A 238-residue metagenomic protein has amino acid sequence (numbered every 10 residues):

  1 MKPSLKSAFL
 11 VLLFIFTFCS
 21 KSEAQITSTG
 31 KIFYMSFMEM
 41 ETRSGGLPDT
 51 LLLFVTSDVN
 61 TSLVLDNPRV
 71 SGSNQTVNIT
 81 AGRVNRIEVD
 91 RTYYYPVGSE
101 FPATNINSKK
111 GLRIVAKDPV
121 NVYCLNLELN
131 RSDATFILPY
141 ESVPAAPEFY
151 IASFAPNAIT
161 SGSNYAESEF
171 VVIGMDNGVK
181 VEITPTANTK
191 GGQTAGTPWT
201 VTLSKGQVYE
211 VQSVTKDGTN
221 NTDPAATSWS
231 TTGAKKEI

Functional and structural regions predicted by a protein language model:
M1-S28: Bacterial Sec-dependent N-terminal signal peptides
Q25-I238: Intrinsically disordered, low-complexity linker/terminal regions across diverse proteins
